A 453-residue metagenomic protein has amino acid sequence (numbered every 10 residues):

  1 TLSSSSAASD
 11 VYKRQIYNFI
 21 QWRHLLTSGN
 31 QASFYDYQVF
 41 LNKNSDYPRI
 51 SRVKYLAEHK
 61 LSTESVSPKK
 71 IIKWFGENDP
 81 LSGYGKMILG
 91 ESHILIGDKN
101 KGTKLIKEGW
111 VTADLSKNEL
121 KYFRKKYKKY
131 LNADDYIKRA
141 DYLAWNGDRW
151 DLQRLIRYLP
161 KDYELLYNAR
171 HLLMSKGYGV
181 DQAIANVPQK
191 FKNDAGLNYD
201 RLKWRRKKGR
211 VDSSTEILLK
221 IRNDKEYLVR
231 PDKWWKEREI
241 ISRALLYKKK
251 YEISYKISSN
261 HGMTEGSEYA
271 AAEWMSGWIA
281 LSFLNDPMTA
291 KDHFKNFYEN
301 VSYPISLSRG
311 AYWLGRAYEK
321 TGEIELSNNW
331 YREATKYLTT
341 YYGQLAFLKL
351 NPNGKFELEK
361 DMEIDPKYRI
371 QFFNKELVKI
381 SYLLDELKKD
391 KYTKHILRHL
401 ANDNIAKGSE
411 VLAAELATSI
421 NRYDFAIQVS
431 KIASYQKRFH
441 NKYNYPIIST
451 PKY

Functional and structural regions predicted by a protein language model:
T1, K138-Y142, D200, W204 (+2 more regions): Alpha-helical segment of the N-proximal tetratricopeptide repeat
L2-A8, Y12: Single conserved hydrophobic/aromatic residue that forms the stacking wall/gate of nucleotide- or nucleobase-binding
S5-S6, A32-L41, S65-F75, V111-K125 (+7 more regions): Repeat-mediated protein-protein interaction surfaces in helical alpha-solenoids
K13-F19, Q31-S33, S45-K54, E64-K69 (+15 more regions): Generic helix N-cap/helix-start motif at coil->alpha-helix transitions
Q15-N18, W22, Y35-D46, A185 (+14 more regions): Catalytic glycan-binding domains that act on GlcNAc-containing polysaccharides
S28, L61, H93, L143 (+7 more regions): Residue at a conserved register position within TPR or TPR-like alpha-solenoid repeats
N42-D46, D79, I94-L115, D141-G147 (+9 more regions): TPR/TPR-like (Sel1-like) alpha-helical repeat modules
A334-L383, Y445-Y453: Extracellular/periplasmic ectodomains of large secreted or surface enzymes and adhesion receptors
